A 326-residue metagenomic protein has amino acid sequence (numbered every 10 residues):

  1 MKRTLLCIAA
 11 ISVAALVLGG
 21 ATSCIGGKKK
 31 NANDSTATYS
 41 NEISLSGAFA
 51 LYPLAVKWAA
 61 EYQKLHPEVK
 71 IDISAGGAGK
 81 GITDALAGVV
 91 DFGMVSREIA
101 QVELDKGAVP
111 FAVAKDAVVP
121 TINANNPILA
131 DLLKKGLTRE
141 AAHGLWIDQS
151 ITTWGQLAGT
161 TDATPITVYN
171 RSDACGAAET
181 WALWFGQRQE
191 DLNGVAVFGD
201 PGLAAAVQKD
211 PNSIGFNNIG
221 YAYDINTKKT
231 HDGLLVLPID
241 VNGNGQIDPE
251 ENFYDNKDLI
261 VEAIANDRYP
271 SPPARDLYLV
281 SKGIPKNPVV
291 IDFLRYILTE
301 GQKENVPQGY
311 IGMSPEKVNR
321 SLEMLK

Functional and structural regions predicted by a protein language model:
M1-I11: Bacterial N-terminal signal peptides that target proteins for export
S12-V17: Hydrophobic core
G19-S23: C-terminal motif of bacterial Sec signal peptides marking the signal peptidase cleavage site
I25-K326: Flexible loop/hinge segments at secondary-structure junctions
